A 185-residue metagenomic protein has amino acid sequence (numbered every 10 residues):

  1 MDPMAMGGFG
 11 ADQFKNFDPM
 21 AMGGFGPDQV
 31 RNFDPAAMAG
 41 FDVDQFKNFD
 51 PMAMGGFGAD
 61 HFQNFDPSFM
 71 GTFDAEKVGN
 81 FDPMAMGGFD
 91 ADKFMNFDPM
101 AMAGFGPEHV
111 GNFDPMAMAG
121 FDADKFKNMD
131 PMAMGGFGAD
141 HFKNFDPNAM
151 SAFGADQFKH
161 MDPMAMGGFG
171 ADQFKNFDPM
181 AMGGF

Functional and structural regions predicted by a protein language model:
M1-F185: General marker for long, soluble alpha-helical cores
